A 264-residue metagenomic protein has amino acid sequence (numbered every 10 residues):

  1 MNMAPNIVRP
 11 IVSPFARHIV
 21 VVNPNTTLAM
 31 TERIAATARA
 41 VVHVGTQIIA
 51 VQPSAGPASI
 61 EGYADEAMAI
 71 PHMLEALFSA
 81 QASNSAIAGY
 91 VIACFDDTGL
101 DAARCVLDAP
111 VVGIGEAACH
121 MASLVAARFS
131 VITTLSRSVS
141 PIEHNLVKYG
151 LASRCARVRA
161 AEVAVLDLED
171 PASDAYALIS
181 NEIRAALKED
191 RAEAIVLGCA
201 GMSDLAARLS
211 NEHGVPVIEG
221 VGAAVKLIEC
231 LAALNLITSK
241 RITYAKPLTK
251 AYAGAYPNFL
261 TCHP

Functional and structural regions predicted by a protein language model:
R17-R39: N-terminal beta1-alpha1 ligand-phosphate binding loop
V21-V22, N84-C94, R191-C199: Periplasmic-binding protein-like
A29, S123-A161, D174, C230-P264: Short, glycine-/small-residue-rich phosphate/pyrophosphate-handling segment
A50-L74, L166-P171: N-terminal beta-loop-helix "entrance" segment that forms/cooperates in small-molecule cofactor or anionic ligand
A67-A86, A177-R191: Short, well-structured alpha-helical segments in soluble
I70-A127, V131: Glycine/small-residue-rich loop that forms an oxyanion/phosphate-binding "nest" at active or ligand-binding sites
A109-E116, L151-V158, V215-G222: Short hydrophobic/aromatic-enriched beta-strand-loop microsegments
E143-A200, L205: Active-site rim beta-loop-alpha module in soluble metabolic enzymes
